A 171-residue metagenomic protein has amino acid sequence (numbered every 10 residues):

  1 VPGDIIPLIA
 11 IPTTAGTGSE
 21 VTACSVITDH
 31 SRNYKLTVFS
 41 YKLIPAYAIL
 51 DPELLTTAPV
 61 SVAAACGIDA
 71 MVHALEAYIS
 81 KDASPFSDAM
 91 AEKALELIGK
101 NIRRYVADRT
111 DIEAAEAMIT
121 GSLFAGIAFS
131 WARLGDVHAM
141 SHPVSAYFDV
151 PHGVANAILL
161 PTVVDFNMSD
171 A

Functional and structural regions predicted by a protein language model:
V1-C24: Proline/glycine-rich low-complexity loops and linkers
T13-G16, L54, P161-V164: Acidic, glycine-rich active-site loops and adjacent beta-strand->loop/helix elements that engage anionic groups
G16, L123-N156: Glycine-rich phosphate/pyrophosphate-binding beta-alpha loops
V21-A132: Carboxylate- and glycine-rich phosphate/diphosphate-binding segment that chelates Mg2+/Mn2+
I68, L95, V137, N156-A157: A general structural signal for well-ordered alpha-helical segments in protein cores
Y147-A171: Gly/Pro-rich interdomain helix-loop hinge
